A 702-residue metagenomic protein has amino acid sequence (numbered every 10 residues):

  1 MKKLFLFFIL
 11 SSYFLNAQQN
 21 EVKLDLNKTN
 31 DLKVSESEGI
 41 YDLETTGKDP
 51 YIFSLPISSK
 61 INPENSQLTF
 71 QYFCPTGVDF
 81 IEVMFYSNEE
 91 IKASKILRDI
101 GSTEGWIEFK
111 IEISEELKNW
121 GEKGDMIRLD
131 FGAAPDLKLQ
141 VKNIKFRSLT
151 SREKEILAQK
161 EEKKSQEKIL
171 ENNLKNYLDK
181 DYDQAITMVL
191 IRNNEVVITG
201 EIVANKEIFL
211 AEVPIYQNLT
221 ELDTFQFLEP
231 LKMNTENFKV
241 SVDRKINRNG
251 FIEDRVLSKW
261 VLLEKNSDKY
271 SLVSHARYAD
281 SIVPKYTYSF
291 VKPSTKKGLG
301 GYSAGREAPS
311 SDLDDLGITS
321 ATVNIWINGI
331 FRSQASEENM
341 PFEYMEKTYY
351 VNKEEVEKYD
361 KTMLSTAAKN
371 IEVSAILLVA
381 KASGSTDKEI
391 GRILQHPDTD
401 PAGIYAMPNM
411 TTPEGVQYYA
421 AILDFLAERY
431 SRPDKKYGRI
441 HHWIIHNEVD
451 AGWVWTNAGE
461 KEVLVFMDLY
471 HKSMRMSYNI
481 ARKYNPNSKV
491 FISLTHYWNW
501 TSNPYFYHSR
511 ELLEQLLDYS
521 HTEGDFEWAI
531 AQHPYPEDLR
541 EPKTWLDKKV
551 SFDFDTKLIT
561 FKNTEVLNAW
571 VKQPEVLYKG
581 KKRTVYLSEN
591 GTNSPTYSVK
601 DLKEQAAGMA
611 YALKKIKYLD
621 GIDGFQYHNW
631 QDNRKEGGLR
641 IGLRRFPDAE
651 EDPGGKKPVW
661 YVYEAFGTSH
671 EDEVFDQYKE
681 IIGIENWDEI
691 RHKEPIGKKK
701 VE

Functional and structural regions predicted by a protein language model:
M1-Q19: Bacterial Sec-dependent N-terminal signal peptides
N30-P50: Short carbohydrate-recognition loop motifs
L43-W120, A134-Q140, A211-F225, R392: Extracellular ligand-binding interfaces
F70, E108-I144, R255-L262, L423 (+1 more regions): Extracellular beta-strand ligand-recognition surfaces/modules
L149-I191, T668: Short, compositionally biased P/S/T/A/G/V-rich stretches that sit at domain boundaries
K154-E167, L394-A402, R439, V454 (+1 more regions): Aromatic-rich peripheral "rim/lid" segments of glycoside hydrolase catalytic domains that contact and position glycan
E195-V197, E207-F209, P214-Q226, K239 (+6 more regions): N-terminal substrate-binding region of glycoside hydrolase catalytic domains
E307, Y419-I422, A427-P433, R439-H441 (+1 more regions): Noncatalytic carbohydrate-binding groove/subsite architecture in carbohydrate-active enzymes
